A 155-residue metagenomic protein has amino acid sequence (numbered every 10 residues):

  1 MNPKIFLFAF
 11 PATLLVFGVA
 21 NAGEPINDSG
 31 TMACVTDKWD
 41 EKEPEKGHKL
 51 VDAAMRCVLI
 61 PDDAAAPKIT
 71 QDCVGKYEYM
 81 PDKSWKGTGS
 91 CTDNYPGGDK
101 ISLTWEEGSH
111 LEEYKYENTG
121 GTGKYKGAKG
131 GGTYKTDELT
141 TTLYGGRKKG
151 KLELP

Functional and structural regions predicted by a protein language model:
M1-F8: Bacterial N-terminal signal peptides that target proteins for export
F8-V16: Bacterial N-terminal signal peptides
F17-N21: Juxtamembrane cytosolic interface motif at the C-terminal end of transmembrane helices
A22-P155: Beta-strand-enriched cores of mature, soluble protein domains
